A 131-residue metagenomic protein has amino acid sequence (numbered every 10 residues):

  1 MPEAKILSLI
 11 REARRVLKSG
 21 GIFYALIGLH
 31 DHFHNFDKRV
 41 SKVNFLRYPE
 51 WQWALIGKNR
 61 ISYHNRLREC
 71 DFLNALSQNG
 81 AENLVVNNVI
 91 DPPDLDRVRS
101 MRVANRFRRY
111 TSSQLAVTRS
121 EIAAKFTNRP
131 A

Functional and structural regions predicted by a protein language model:
M1-K5: A short SAM/SAH-binding and catalytic strip from SAM-dependent methyltransferases
L7-I22: A short glycine-rich, Lys/Arg-flanked "PGG" loop and its adjoining helix->strand segment in the class I
K18, Y24-L26, N83-N87: A structural signal for short, well-ordered beta-strand segments and their strand-loop junctions that often border
I22-E50: Conserved class I S-adenosyl-L-methionine
Y48-L55, R102-A104: Short glycine/proline- and charge-enriched loop/turn segments that cap or connect secondary-structure elements
A54-C70: Acceptor-substrate binding/catalytic loop of class I
L73-Q78, E82-A131: A C-terminal cap/extension of S-adenosyl-L-methionine-dependent methyltransferases that defines the acceptor-substrate
